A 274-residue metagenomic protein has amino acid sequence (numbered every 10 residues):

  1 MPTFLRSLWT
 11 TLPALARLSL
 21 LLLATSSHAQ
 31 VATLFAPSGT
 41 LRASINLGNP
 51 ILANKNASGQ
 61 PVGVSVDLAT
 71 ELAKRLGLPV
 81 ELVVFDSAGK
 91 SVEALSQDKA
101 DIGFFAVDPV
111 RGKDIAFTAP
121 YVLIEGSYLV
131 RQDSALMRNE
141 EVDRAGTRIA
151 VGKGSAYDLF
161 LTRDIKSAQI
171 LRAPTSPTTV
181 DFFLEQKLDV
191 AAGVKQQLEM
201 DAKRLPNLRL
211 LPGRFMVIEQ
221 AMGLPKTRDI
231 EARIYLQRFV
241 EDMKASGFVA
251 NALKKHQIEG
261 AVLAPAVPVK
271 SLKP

Functional and structural regions predicted by a protein language model:
V31, A156-A173, L210, E241-P274: Ligand-binding clefts/hinges and TM-proximal coupling segments of bilobed small-molecule sensing domains
V31-A106, M243-S246, K255: Extracytoplasmic small-molecule ligand-binding "clamshell" domains of the periplasmic binding protein/Venus flytrap
L41-L47, V62, E140-S155, Q169-I170: Short loop->beta-strand "edge-of-pocket" segments that line small-molecule binding or catalytic clefts across diverse
L47, L123-D133, K195, E199-E241 (+1 more regions): Periplasmic-binding protein-like
G63-R75, S134, E140-G146, S155 (+1 more regions): Extended ligand-binding regions for polar small-molecule ligands
T70, K74, P79-D143, R209-F215: Acidic, polar ligand-binding/catalytic clefts
V80-S87, V151, A168-S176: Short beta-strand-to-loop elements that line the ligand-binding cleft of bilobed periplasmic-binding protein-like
G89, F105-D114, F160-R163, F182-M216: A ligand-binding cleft/hinge motif common to bilobed small-molecule-binding domains
